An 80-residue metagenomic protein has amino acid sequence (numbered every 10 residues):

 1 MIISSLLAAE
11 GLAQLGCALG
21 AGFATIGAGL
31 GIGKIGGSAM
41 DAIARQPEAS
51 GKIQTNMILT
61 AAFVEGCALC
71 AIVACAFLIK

Functional and structural regions predicted by a protein language model:
M1-K80: Hydrophobic, small-residue-rich transmembrane alpha-helices and their short perimembrane loops in multi-pass membrane
